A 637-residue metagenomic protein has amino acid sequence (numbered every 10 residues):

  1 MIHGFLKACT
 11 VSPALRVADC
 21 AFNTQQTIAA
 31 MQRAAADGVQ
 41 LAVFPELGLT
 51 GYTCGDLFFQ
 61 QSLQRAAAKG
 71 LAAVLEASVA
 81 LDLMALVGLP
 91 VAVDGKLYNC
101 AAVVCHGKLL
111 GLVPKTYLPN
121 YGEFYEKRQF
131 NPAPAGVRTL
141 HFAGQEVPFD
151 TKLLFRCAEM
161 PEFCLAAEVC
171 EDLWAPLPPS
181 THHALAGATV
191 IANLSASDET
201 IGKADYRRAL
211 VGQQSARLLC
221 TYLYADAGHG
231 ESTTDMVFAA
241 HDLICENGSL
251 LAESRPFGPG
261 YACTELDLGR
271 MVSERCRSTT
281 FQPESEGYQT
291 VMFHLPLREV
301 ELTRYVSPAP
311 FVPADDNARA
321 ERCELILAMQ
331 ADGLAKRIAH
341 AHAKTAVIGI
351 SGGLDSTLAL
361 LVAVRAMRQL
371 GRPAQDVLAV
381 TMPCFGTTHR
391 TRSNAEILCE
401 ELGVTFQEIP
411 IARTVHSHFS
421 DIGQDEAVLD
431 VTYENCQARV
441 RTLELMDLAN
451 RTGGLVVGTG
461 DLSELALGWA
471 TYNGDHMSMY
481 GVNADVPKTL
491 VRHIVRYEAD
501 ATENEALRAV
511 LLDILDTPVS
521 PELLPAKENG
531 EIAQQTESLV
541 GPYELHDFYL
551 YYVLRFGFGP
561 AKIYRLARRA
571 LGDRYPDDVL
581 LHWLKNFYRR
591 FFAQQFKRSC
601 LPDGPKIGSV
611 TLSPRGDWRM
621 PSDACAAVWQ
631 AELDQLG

Functional and structural regions predicted by a protein language model:
M1-V347, R365-A374, E401, F406: Enzyme catalytic cores with a strong preference for nitrogen-chemistry domains
L6-K7, N23, P161-F163, C220 (+5 more regions): ATP/NTP-dependent adenylation/nucleotidyl-transfer catalytic domains that generate, transfer, or process NMP-activated
